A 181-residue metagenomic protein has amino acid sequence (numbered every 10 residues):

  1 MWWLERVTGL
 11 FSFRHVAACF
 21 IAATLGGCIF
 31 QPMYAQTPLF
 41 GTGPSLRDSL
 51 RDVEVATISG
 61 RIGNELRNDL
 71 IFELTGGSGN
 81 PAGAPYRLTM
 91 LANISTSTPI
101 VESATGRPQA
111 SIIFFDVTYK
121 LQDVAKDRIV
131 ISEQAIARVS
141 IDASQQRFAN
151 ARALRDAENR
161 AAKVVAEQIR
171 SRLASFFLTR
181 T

Functional and structural regions predicted by a protein language model:
M1-C28: Sec-dependent bacterial lipoprotein signal peptides
A22-R47: Bacterial Sec signal peptide processing site at the extreme N-terminus
G43-I94, R128: N-terminal segment of the mature soluble domain
V53-S59, R147-R160: Second-shell loop/turn segments in exported
E73-S78, L121-A125, Q168-F177: Sec/Tat-exported extracytoplasmic proteins
G77, P81-Q134, R138-D156: Surface-exposed short loop/turn segments
R152-T181: C-terminal/domain-edge helix-coil "capping" segments
